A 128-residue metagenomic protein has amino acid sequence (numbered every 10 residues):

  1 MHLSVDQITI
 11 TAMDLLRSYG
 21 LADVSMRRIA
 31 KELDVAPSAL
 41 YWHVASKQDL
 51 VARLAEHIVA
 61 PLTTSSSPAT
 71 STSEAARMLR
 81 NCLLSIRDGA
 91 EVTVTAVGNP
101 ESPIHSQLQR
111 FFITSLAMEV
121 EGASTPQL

Functional and structural regions predicted by a protein language model:
M1-Q7: Short, Lys/Arg-enriched anionic-surface-contact patches
Q7, T11, L15-D49, R53: Helix-turn-helix
L16, L83, L116: Hydrophobic pocket-lining residues that define ligand/cofactor binding sites across diverse proteins
E56-P61: Short, basic, alpha-helical segments at the C-terminal edge of helix-turn-helix-like DNA-binding modules
T63-E101, S106-Q109: Hydrophobic alpha-helical connector segments
S106-L128: Hydrophobic alpha-helical bundle segments that form small-molecule/ligand-binding pockets
